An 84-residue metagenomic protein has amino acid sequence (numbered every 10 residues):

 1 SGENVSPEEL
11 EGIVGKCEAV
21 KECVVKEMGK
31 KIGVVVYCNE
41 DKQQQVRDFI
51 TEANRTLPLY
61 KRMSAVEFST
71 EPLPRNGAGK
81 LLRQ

Functional and structural regions predicted by a protein language model:
S1-K61, P72: AMP-binding/adenylate-forming catalytic core of the ANL superfamily
S69-Q84: Flexible lysine-rich "adenylation lid" loop at the C-terminal edge of ANL adenylation domains
